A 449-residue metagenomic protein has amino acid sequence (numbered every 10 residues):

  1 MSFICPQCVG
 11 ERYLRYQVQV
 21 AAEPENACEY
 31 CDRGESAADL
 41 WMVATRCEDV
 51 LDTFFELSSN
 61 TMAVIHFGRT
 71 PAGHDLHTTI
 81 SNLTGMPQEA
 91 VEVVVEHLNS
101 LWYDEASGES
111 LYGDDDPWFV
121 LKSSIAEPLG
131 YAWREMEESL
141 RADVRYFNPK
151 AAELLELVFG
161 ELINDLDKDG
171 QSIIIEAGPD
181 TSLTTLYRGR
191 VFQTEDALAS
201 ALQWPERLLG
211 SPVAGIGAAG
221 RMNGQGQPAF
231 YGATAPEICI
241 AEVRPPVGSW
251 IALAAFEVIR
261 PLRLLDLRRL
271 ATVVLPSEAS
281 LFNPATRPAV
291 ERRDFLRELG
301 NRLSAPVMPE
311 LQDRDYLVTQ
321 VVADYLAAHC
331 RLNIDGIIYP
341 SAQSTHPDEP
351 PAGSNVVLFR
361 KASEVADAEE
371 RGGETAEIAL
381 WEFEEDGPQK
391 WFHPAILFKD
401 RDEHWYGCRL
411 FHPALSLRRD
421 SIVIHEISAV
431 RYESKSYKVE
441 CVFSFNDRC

Functional and structural regions predicted by a protein language model:
M1-N223, P246-C449: Active-site and NAD+-binding cores of ADP-ribose-processing enzymes
Q227-A233: Short, well-ordered beta-strand elements within core beta-sheets of diverse protein domains
P236-V247: Short active-site loop/helix that positions an aromatic residue
